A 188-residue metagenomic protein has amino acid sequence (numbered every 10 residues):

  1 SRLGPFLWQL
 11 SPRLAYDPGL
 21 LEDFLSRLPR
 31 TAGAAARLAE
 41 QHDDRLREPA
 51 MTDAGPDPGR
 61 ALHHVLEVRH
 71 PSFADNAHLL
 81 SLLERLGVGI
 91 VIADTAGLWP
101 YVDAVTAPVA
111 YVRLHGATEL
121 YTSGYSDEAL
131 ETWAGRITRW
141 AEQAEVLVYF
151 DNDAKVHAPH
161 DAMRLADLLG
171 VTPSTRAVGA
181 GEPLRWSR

Functional and structural regions predicted by a protein language model:
S1-R188: Residues lining hydrophobic/aromatic ligand-binding pockets adjacent to catalytic sites
